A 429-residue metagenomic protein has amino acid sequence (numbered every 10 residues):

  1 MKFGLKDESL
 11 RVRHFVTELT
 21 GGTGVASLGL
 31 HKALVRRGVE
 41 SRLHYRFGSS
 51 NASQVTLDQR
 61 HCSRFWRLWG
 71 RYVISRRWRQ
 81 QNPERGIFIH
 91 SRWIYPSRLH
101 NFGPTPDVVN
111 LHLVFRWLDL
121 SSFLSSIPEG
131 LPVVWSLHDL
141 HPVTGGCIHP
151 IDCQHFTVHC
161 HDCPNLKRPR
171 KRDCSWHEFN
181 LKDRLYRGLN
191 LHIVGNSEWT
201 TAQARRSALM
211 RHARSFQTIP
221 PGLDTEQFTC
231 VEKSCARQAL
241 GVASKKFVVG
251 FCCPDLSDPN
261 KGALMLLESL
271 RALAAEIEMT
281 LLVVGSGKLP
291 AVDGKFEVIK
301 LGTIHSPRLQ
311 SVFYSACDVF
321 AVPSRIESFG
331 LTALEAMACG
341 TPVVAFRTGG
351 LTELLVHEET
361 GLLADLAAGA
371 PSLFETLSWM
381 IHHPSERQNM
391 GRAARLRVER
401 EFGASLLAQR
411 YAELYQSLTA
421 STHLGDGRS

Functional and structural regions predicted by a protein language model:
T144-I148, P169-F216, L223-K233: A short, active-site helix/loop in glycosyltransferases that binds the activated sugar's phosphate group
A243-K261, L267-L270: Conserved donor-binding/catalytic core segment of Leloir-type glycosyltransferases
G285-R308: Nucleotide-activated donor-binding/catalytic signature segment of Leloir-type glycosyltransferases, i.e., the conserved
V312-C317: Short alpha-helical donor nucleotide-sugar binding micro-motif in glycosyltransferases
R325: Aromatic "clamp/platform" in nucleotide-sugar-dependent glycosyltransferases that forms part of the donor/acceptor
P342-A345, L355: Short hydrophobic beta-strand element within catalytic cores of glycosyltransferases and related nucleotide-activated
T352-S378, S385-E386: Change "using UDP/GDP/dTDP sugars" to "using nucleotide sugars
W379, E386-E401, L407-E413: A short, well-ordered alpha-helix in the C-terminal region of glycosyltransferases
